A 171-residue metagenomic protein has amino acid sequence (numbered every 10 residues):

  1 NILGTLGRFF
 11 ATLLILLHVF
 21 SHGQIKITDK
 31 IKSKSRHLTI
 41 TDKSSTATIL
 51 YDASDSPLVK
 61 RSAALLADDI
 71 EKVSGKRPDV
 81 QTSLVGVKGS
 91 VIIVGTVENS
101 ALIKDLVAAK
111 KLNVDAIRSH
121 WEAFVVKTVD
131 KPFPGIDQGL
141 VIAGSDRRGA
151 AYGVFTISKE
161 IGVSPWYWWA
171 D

Functional and structural regions predicted by a protein language model:
N1-I25: Bacterial Sec-dependent N-terminal signal peptides
G23-D171: Contiguous, structured surface segment used for ligand recognition
